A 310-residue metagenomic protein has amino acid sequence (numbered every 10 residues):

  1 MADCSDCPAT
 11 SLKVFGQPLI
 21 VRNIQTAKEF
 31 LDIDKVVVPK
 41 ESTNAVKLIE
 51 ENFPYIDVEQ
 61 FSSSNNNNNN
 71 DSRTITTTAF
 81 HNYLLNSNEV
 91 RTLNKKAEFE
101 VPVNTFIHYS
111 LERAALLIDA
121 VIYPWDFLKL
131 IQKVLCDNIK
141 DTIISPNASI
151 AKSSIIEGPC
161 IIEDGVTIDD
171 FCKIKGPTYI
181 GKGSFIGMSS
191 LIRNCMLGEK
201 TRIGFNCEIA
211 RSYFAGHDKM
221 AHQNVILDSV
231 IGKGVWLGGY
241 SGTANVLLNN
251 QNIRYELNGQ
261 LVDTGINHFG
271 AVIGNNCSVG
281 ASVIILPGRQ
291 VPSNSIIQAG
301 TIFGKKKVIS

Functional and structural regions predicted by a protein language model:
M1-N147, R289, N294, G300 (+1 more regions): Terminal amphipathic alpha-helical/low-complexity segments used for targeting or macromolecular assembly
A9, E157, K175, I192 (+5 more regions): A structural connector/turn signal
K13-G16, Y179, M196, V262: Short, flexible loop segments at the rims of nucleotide/cofactor-binding pockets, characterized by
V36-V38, I49, V58, I150 (+6 more regions): Hydrophobic beta-strand residues in large extracellular and virion-surface proteins
I143, P159-I161, Y179, M196 (+4 more regions): Residue-level "contact hotspot" at macromolecular interaction interfaces
P159-Y213: Acidic, glycine-rich loop-and-beta core segments that form the ion-binding/anion-interacting portion of active sites
G204-S310: Glycine-rich hexapeptide-repeat left-handed beta-helix
